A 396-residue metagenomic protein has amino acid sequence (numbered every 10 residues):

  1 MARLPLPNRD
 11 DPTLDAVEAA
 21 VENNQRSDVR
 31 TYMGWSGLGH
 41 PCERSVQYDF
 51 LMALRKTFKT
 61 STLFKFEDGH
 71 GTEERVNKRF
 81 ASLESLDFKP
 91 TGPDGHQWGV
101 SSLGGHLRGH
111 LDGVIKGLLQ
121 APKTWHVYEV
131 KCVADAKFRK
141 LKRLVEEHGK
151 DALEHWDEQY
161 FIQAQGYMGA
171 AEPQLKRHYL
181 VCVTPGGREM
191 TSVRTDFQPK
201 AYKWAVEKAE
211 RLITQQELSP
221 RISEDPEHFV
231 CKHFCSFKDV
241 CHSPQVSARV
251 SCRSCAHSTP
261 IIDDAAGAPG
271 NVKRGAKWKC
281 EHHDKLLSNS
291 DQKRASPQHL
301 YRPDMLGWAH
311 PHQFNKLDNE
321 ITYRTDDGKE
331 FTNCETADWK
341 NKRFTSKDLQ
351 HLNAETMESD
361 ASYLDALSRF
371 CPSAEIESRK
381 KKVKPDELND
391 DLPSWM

Functional and structural regions predicted by a protein language model:
M1-V127, A134-V145, D151, L349 (+2 more regions): Metal-dependent nuclease catalytic cores that hydrolyze phosphodiester bonds in DNA/RNA, characterized by
P5, K140-V145, D151-F161, G166 (+2 more regions): Metal-dependent nuclease catalytic regions and adjoining charged, substrate-binding loops involved in nucleic-acid end
L111, D196-F197, K279-L287: Secondary-structure transition/turn motif
G113-I115, W278-C280, H299: Short beta-strand element of the conserved SAM-dependent methyltransferase core
T124-V130, L175-L180: Conserved active-site beta-strand-loop modules that form the wall/rim of enzyme catalytic pockets and either contain
V130-C132, F237: Residues immediately flanking
C132-A134, T184-P185, D284: A short beta-strand motif that forms part of the nucleic acid-binding face of small beta-barrel RNA-binding folds
